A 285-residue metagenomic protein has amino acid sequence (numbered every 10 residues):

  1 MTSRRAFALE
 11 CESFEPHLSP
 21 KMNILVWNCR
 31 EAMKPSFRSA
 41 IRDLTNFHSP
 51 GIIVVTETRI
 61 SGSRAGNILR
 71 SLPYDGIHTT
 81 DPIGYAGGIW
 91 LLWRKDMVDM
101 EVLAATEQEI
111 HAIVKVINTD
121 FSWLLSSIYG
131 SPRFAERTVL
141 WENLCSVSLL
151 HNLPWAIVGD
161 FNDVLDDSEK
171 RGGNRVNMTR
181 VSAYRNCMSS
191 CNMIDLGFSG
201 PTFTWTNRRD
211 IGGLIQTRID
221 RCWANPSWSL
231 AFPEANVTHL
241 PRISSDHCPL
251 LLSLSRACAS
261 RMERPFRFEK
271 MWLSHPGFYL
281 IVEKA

Functional and structural regions predicted by a protein language model:
M1-A285: A shared catalytic/ligand-binding motif for oxyanion handling
